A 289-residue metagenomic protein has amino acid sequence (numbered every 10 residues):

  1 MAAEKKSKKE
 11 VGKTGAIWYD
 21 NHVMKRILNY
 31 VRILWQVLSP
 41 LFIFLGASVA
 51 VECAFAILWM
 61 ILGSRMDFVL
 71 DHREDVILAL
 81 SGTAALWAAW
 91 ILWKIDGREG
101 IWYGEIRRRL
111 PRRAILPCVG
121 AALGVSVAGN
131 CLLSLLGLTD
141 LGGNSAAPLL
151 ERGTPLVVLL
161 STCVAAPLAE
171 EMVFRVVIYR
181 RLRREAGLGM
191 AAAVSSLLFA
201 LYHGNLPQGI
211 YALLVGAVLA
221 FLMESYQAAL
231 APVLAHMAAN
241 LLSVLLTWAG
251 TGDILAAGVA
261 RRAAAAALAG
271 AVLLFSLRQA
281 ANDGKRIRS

Functional and structural regions predicted by a protein language model:
A2-Y103, P111, V127, S134 (+1 more regions): N-terminal, membrane-interfacial amphipathic/helix-forming hydrophobic leader that caps and precedes the first
L34, L38, F42, I115-G120 (+4 more regions): Hydrophobic alpha-helical transmembrane segments
P40-V49, L116-V127, V218-S225: Hydrophobic alpha-helical membrane-insertion segments
V49, S196, Q208-A265: Functionally important transmembrane alpha-helices
M66-R73, E99-A169, R180, R184 (+1 more regions): Juxtamembrane helix-loop-helix connectors linking adjacent transmembrane helices in multi-pass membrane enzymes
L168-V173, V177-I178, N205, A238 (+1 more regions): Active-site His/Glu-centered metal-binding helix of metallohydrolases
A169-V194, F221-A228: Membrane-interface helix/loop boundary segments of multi-pass membrane proteins
L188-H203, M237: Small-polar-interrupted transmembrane alpha-helices in polytopic inner-membrane proteins
